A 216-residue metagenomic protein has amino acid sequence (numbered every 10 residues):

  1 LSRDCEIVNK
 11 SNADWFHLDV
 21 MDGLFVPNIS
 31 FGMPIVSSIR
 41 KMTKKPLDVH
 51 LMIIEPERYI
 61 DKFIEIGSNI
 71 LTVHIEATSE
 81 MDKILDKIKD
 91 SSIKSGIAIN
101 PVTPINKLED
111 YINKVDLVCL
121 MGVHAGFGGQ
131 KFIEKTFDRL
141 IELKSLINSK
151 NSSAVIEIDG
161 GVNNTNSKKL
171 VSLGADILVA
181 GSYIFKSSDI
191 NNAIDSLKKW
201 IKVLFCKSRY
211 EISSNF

Functional and structural regions predicted by a protein language model:
S2-T72, T78-E80, K87, S95 (+6 more regions): Conserved N-terminal beta1-alpha1 strand-loop-helix module at the mouth
V20, L51, I75, I99-P101 (+3 more regions): Short secondary-structure boundary segments
T43-V49, I88-N100, L146-I158: Short beta-strand/loop segments at the ligand-binding rim of alpha/beta enzyme cores
N69-H74, G96-I97, D116-G122, D176-G181: Short hydrophobic/aromatic-enriched beta-strand-loop microsegments
A98-I156: A generic hydrophobic-segment detector
K150-I158, N163-C206: Alpha/beta catalytic cores of nucleotide-metabolism and tRNA/nucleoside-modifying enzymes
